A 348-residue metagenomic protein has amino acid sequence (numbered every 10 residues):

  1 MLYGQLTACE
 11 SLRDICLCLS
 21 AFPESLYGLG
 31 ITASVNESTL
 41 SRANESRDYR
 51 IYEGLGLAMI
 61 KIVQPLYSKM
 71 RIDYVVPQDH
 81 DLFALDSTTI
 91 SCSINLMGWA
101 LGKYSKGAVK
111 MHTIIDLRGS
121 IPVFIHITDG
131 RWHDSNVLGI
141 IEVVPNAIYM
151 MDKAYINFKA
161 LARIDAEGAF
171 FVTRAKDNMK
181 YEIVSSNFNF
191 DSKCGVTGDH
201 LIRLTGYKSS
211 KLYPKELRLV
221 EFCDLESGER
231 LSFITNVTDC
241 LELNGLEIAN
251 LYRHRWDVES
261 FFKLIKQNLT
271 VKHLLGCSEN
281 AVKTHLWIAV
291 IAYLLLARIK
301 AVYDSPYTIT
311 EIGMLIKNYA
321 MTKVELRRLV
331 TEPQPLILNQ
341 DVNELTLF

Functional and structural regions predicted by a protein language model:
M1-D14, C18, R47, G54-L55 (+3 more regions): Single, function-defining residue in the core of a domain
D14-P23, G30-S38: A short glycine/small-residue-enriched secondary-structure motif
A21-S25, I62, V271: A short structural micro-motif
L26-L29, T322-V324: Juxtamembrane membrane-interface segments at transmembrane alpha-helix termini
G28-L29, M70-D73, W99-G102, A160: Catalytic micro-motifs at enzyme active sites that drive phosphoryl/nucleotidyl and oxygen chemistry
G28-R47, L57: Major-groove recognition helix of helix-turn-helix-like DNA-binding domains
I51-L66: Short Lys/Arg-enriched helix C-cap and helix-to-coil transition segments that create basic nucleic-acid-contact patches
V63-Y74, S135: A short, well-structured juxtamembrane/interface segment
